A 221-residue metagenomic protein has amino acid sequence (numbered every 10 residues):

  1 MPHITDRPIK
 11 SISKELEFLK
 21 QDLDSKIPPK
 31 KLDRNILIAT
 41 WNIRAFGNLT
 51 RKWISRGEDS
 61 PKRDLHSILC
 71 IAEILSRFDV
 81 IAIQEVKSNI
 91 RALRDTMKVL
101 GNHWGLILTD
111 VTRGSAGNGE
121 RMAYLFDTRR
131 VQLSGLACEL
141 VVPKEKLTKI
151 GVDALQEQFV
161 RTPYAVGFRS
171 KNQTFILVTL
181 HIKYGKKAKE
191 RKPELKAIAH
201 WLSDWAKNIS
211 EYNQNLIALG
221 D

Functional and structural regions predicted by a protein language model:
M1-L219: Divalent cation-coordinating acidic motifs and surrounding scaffolds that mediate Ca2+/Mg2+/Mn2+/Zn2+-dependent binding
